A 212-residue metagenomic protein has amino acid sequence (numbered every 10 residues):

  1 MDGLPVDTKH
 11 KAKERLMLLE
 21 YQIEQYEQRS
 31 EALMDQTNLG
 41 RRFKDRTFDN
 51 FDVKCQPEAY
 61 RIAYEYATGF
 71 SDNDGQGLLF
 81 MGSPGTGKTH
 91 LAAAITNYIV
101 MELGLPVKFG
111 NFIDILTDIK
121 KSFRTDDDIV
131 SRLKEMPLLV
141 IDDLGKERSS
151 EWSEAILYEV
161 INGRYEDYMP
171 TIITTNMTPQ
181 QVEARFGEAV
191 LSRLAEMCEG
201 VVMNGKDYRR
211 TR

Functional and structural regions predicted by a protein language model:
M1-E58, V201, G205, R212: A short, basic N-terminal segment
A59-R61, T96, V100-M136, R148-E154: Short glycine-rich substrate-engagement loop in P-loop NTPases that contacts/grips substrate
Y60-D72: Pre-Walker A adenine-sensing motif
F70-N73, M101-E102, S131-L133, N162-D167 (+1 more regions): Conserved catalytic network of the ASCE P-loop NTPase/AAA+ motor domain
D74-A93: Walker A/P-loop nucleotide-binding motif
Q76, L105-P106, E135-L138, D167-I173: Loop/turn-to-beta-strand initiation segments
I115-D118, E147-R212: Replace "adjacent to P-loop NTPase cores in ATP/GTP-dependent enzymes" with "adjacent to NTP-binding cores
